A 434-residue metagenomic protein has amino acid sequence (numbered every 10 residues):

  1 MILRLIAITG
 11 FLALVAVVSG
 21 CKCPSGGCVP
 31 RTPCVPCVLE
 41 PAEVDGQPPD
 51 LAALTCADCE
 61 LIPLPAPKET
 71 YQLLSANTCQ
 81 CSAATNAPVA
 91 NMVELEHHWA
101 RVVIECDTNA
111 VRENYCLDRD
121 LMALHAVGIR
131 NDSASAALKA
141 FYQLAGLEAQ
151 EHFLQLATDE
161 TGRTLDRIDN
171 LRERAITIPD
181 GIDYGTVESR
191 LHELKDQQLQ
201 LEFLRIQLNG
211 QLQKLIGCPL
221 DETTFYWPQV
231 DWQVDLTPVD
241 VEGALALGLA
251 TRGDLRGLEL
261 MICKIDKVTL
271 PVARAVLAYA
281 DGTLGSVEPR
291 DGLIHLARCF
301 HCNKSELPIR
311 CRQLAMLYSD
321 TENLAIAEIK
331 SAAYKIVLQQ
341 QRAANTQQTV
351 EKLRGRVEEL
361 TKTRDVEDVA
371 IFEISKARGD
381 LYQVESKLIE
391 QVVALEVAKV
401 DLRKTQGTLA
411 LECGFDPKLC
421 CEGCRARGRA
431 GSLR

Functional and structural regions predicted by a protein language model:
M1-L5: Positively charged n-region of N-terminal signal peptides that target proteins for export
I6-V17: Bacterial N-terminal signal peptides
G20-Q47, P63-A66, Y318, E385-R434: Acidic, low-complexity, intrinsically disordered peripheral segments
K22-Q155, T161-G162, I168, A175-G185 (+3 more regions): Short flexible linkers and secondary-structure junctions
Q72-L74, T237-V239, R354-R356: Short hydrophobic/aromatic segments of transmembrane alpha-helices and their interfaces
T78, A90-E105, I129, S135-L154 (+6 more regions): Amphipathic alpha-helical coiled-coil segments
A83, G181-Y184, E188, C218-P308 (+1 more regions): Amphipathic alpha-helical coiled-coil scaffold segments and their short linker/junction regions
T108-V111, A126-T251, M261, A332-Q339 (+4 more regions): Periplasmic alpha-helical coiled-coil/stalk elements that build and connect Gram-negative outer-membrane
